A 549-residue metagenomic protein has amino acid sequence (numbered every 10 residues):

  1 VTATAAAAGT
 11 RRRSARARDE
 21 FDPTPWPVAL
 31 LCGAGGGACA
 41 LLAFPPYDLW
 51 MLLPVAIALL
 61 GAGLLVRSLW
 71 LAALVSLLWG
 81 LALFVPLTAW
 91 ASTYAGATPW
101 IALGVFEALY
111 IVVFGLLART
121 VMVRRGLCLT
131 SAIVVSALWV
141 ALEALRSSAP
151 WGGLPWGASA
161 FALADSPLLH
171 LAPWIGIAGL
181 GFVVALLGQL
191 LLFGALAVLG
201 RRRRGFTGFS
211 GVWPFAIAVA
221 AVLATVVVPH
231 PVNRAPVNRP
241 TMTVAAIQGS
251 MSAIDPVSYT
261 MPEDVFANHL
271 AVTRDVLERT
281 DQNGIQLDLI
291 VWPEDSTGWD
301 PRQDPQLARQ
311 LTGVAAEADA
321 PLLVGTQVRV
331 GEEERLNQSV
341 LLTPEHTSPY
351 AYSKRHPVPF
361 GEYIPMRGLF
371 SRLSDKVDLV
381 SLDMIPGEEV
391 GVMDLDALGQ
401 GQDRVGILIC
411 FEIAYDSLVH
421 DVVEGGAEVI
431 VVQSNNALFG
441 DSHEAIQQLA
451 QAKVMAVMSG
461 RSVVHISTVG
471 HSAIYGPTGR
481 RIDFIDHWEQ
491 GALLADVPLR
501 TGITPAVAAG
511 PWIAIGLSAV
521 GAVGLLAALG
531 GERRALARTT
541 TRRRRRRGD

Functional and structural regions predicted by a protein language model:
T2-P231, G440-D441, A452-A456, S467-T478 (+2 more regions): Membrane-embedded alpha-helical bundles of multi-pass enzymes that act on lipidic or dolichyl-linked glycan substrates
F44, L65-V66, V123, D275-Q282 (+4 more regions): Secondary-structure boundary motif
F44-L59, L83-T88, Q248-G249, G284-W299 (+1 more regions): Short, conserved active-site loops that position catalytic residues or coordinate cofactors/metal ions across diverse
A91-T98, S147-I175, G313, Q338-H420 (+1 more regions): Active-site catalytic loop in hydrolytic enzyme cores
Y94, T98, E107-I111, S136 (+7 more regions): CN hydrolase (nitrilase-like) catalytic-core segments centered on the catalytic cysteine and neighboring Lys/Glu
L154, R239-M242, E334, H487-A492: Short edge beta-strand segments in beta-sheet-rich domains
A164, G249-M251, Q327, P357 (+3 more regions): Residues that form or immediately flank small-molecule/cofactor binding pockets and catalytic motifs
V228-F360, V392-Q402, I407, F411 (+2 more regions): Soluble catalytic regions of membrane-associated enzymes that act on cell-envelope and secretory-pathway components
